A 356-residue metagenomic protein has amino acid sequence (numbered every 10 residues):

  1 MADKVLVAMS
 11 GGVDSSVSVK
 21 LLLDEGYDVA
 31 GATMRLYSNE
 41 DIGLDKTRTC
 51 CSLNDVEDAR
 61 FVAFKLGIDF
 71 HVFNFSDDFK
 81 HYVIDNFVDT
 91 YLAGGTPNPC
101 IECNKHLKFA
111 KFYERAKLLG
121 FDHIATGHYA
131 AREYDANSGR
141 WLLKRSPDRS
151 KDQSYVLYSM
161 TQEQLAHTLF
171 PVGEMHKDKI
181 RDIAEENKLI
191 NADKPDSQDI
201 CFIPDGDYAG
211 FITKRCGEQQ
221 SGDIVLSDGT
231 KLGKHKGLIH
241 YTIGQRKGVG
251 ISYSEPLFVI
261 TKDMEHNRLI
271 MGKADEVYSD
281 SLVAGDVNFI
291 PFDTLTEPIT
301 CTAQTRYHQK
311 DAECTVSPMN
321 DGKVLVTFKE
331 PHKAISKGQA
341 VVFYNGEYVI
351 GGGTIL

Functional and structural regions predicted by a protein language model:
M1-Y158, L169, K179: ATP-dependent adenylation/nucleotidyltransferase module used to activate substrates
A125-N137, L142-L356: AMP-forming adenylation/ATP pyrophosphatase catalytic core
